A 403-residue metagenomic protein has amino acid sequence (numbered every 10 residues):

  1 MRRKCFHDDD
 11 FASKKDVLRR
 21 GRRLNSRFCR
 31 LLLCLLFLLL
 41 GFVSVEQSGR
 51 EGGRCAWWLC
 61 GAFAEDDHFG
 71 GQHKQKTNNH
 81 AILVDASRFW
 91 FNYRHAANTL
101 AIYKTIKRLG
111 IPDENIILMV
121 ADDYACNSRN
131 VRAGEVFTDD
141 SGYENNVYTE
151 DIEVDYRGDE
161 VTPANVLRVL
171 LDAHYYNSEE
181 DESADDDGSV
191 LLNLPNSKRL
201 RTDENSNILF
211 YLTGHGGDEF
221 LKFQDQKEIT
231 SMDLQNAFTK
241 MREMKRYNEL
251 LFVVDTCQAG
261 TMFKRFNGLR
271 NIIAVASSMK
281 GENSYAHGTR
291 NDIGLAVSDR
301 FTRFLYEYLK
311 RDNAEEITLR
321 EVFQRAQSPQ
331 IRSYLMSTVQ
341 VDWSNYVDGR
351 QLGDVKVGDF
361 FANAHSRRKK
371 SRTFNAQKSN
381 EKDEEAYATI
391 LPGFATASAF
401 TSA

Functional and structural regions predicted by a protein language model:
M1-G21: Short, low-complexity, Lys/Arg-enriched N-terminal segments of secretory-pathway carbohydrate enzymes
R3-C5, R27-C29, L36-A403: Cysteine endopeptidase catalytic domains of the caspase/legumain-like
G21-L31: N-terminal Sec-pathway targeting helices
